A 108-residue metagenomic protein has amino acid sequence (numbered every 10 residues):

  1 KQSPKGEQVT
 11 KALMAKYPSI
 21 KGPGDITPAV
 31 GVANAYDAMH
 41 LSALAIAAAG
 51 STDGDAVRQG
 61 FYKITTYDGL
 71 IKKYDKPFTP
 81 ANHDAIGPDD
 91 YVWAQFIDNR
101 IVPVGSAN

Functional and structural regions predicted by a protein language model:
K1-N108: Extracytosolic ligand-binding ectodomains
